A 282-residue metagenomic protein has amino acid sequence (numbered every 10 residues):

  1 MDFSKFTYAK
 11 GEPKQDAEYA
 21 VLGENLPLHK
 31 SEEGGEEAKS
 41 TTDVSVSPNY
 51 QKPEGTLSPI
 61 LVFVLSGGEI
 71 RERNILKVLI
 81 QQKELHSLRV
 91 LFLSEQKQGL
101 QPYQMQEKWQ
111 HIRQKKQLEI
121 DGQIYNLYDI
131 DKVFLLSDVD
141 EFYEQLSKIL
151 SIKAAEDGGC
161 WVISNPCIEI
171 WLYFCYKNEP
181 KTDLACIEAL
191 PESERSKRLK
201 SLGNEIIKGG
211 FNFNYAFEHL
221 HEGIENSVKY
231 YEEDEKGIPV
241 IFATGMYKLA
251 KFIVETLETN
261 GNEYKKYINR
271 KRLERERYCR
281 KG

Functional and structural regions predicted by a protein language model:
M1-L61, K77-S94, K115-F134, V139-G282: C-terminal accessory helical subdomains adjacent to catalytic cores in phosphodiester- and nucleotide-handling enzymes
T56-I75, P102-R113: N-terminal carbohydrate-binding/catalytic regions of secreted carbohydrate-active enzymes
G68-E69, Q98, V139-D140: Short beta->alpha junction loops/turns
R71, G99, I170: Flexible, glycine-rich phosphate/dinucleotide-binding loops and adjacent beta-alpha linkers at cofactor/substrate
S87-H111: Acidic/glycine-enriched edge-of-secondary-structure segments
